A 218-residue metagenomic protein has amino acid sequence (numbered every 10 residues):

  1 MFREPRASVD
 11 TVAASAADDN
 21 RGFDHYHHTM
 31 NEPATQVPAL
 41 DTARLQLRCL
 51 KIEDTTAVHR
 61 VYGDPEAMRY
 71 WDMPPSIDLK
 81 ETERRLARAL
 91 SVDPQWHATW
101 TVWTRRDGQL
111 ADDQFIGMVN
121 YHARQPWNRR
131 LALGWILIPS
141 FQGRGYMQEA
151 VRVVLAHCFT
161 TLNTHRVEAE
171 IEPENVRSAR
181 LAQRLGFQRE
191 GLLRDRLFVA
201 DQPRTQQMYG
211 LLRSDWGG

Functional and structural regions predicted by a protein language model:
P5: Cationic, low-complexity basic patches in intrinsically disordered or flexible, solvent-exposed regions
V9-V12, N20-S140, H157, T161 (+1 more regions): GNAT-family acyltransferases
F115, V119, I171-L181: Membrane-interacting alpha-helical segments
A123, E168-E170, Q188-Q206: Conserved catalytic-core motifs of GNAT/GCN5-like acyltransferases
W135-L137, G143-T160, V176-R184: Conserved acetyl-CoA-binding loop-helix of GNAT-fold acetyltransferases
